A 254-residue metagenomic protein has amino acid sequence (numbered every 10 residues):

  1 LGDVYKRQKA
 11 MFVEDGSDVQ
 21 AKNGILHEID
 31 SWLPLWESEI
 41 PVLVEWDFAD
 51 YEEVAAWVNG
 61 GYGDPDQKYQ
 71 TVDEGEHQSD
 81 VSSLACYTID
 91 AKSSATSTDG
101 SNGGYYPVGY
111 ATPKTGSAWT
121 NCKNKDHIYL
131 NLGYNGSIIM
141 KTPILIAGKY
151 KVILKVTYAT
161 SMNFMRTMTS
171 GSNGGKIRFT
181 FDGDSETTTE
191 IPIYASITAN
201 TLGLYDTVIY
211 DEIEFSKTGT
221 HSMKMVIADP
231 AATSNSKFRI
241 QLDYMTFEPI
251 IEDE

Functional and structural regions predicted by a protein language model:
L1-Y5: Short, small-residue-biased leader/transition segments that mark boundaries at the very start of proteins
K6-Q20: Short acidic, Pro/Gly- and aromatic-enriched capping/linker segments at domain boundaries
Q20-A21, S216: Extracellular/periplasmic catalytic domains that process cell-envelope and extracellular macromolecules
W32-E254: Extracytoplasmic
